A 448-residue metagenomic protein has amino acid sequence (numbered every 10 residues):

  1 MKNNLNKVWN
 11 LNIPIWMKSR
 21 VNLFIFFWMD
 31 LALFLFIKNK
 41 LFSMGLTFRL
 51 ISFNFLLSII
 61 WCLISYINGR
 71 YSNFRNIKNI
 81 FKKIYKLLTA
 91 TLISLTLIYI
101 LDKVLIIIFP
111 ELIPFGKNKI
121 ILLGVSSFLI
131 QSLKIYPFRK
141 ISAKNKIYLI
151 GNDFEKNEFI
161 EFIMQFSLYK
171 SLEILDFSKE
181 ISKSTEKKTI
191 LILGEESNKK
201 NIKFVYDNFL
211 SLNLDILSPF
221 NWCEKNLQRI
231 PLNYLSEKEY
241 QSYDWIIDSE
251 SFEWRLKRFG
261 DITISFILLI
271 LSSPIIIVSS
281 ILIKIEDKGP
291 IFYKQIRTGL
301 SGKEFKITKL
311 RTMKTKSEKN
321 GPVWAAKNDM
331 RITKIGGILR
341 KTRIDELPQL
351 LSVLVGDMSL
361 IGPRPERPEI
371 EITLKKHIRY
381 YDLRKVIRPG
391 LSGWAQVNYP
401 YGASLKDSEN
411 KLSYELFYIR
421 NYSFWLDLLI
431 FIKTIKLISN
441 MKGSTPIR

Functional and structural regions predicted by a protein language model:
M1-D30, L133-I270, R448: N-terminal hydrophobic signal-anchor/signal peptide
M1-K140: Signature of alpha-helical transmembrane segments in polytopic membrane proteins
K2, N6-N10, Y380-R448: C-terminal terminal-structure detector
I84, L88, L256-T263, L412: Hydrophobic alpha-helical elements at and bordering transmembrane segments of multi-pass membrane proteins
C223-E224, I230-N233, Y293-R331, S392-S413: Short, glycine-rich, amphipathic interfacial segments at transmembrane boundaries or analogous
E253-K316, S352, F424, L429-R448: A hydrophobic, helix-centered structural microdomain
A326-R388, I430-T434, I438: A short, structured surface patch at a secondary-structure boundary
